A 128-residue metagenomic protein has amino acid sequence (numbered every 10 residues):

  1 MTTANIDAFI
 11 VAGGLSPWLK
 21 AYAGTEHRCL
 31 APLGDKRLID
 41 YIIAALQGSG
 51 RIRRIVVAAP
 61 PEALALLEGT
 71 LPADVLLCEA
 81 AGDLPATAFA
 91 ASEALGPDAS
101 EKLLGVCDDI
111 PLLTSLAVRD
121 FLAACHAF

Functional and structural regions predicted by a protein language model:
M1-G24: N-terminal nucleotide-binding beta1-loop-alpha1 segment
A12, A59-P61, C107: Short beta-strand/turn micro-motifs composed of small residues that flank or help shape donor/cofactor-binding pockets
W18, E62-L67: Short, charged/polar "capping" segments at the starts of alpha-helices and the immediately preceding loops
T25-Y41: Short catalytic helix/loop segments, enriched in acidic residues and glycine and frequently bearing histidine
D40, R54-P60: Short internal beta-strands
A44-I52: Short, acidic, metal-binding catalytic loop of nucleotide-sugar glycosyltransferases
L71-E79: Active-site regions of enzymes building and remodeling cell-envelope glycoconjugates
C78-F128: Conserved beta-loop-beta/alpha segment of the NTase-like Rossmann-fold superfamily that binds/positions NTPs
